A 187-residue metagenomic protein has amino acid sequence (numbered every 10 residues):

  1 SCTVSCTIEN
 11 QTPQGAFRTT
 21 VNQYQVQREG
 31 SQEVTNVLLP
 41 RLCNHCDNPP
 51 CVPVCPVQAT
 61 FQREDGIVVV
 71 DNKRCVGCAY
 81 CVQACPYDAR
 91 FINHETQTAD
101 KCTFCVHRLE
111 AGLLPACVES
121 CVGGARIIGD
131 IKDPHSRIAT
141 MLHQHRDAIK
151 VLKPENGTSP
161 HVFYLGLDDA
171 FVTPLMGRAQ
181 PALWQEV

Functional and structural regions predicted by a protein language model:
S1-V187: Non-ligating segments of multi-cofactor redox enzymes
